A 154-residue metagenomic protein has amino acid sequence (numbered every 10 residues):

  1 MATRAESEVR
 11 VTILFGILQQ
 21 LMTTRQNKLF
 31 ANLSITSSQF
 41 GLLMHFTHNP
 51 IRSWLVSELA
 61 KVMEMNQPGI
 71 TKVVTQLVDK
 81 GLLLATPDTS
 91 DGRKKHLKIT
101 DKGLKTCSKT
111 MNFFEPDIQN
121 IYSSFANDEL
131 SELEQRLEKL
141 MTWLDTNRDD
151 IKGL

Functional and structural regions predicted by a protein language model:
M1-A2, E8-V9, Q19-L21, E58 (+3 more regions): Recognition helices and adjacent regulatory flanks at domain boundaries
M1-L33, K80: N-terminal leader segment of winged-helix/HTH proteins
M1-T3, N127-L154: C-terminal regulatory/oligomerization modules of transcriptional regulators
F15-L18, M22, M63, T106 (+3 more regions): Alpha-helical linker/hinge and terminal dimerization helices associated with HTH transcriptional regulators
T23, T75-Q135: Charged, amphipathic alpha-helical coiled-coil/dimerization segments
R25-N66: N-terminal helix-turn-helix DNA-binding core of bacterial DNA-binding proteins
V56, V74-T75: Short, hydrophobic-biased segments on the C-terminal half of alpha helices that form "recognition helices"
